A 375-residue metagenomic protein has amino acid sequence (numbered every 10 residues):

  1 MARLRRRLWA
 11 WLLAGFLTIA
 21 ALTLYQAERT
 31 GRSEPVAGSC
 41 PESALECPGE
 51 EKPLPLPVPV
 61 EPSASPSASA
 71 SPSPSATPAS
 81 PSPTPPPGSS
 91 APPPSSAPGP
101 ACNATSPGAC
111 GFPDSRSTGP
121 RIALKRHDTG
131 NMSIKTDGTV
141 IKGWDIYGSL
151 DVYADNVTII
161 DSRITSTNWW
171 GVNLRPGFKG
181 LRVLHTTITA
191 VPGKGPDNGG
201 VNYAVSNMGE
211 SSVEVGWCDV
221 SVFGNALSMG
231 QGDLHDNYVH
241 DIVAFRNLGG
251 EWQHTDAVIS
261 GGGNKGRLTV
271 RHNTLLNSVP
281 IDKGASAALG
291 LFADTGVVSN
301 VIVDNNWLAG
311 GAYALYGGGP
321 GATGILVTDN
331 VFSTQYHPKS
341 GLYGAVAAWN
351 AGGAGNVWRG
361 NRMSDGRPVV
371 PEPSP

Functional and structural regions predicted by a protein language model:
R3-A27, A79: Secretory targeting and sorting signals
L22-P120: N-terminal low-complexity, Pro/Thr-rich disordered segments that flank secretion/membrane-targeting signals
S90, D294-V297: Short, electropositive alpha-helical surface patch
A97-D128, T323-G324, T328, T334-P375: Acidic, glycine- and Ser/Thr-rich low-complexity intrinsically disordered tracts in extracellular/secreted proteins
S106-T189: N-terminal carbohydrate-binding/catalytic regions of secreted carbohydrate-active enzymes
G111-T118, V201-S212: Short, basic/low-complexity N-terminal boundary segments at the transition from targeting/disordered tails
R126-T129, I146-G148, S166-R175, P192-N207 (+5 more regions): Extracellular beta-strand/beta-solenoid scaffold signature
G138-D145, N156-S166, F178-P192, G209-V222 (+5 more regions): Right-handed parallel beta-helix
